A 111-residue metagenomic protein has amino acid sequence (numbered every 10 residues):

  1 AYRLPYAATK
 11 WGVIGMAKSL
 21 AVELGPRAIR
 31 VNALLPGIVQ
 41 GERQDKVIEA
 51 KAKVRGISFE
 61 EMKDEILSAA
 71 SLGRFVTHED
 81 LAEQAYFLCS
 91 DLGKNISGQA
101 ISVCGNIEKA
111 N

Functional and structural regions predicted by a protein language model:
A1-P5, P26-R27, G73, D91: Active-site loop immediately N-terminal to the catalytic Tyr-X3-Lys motif of short-chain dehydrogenase/reductase
T9, A17: Active-site helix of classical SDR
G25, R30, I96-G98: Short, small/polar-rich loop/turn modules that mediate ligand/substrate recognition or access, typified
R30-Q40, C89, S102-C104: Conserved SDR Rossmann-fold cofactor-binding beta-strand/turn motif
L35-K46, A50, V54: Short, flexible catalytic-loop segment of classical short-chain dehydrogenase/reductase
S58, A70-L81: A conserved structural motif in NAD(P)-dependent oxidoreductases
R74, A85-Y86, S97-N111: Short C-terminal tail/terminal secondary-structure segment of NAD(P)H-dependent dehydrogenase/reductase domains
A82-K94: Alpha-helical substrate-binding/gating segment
